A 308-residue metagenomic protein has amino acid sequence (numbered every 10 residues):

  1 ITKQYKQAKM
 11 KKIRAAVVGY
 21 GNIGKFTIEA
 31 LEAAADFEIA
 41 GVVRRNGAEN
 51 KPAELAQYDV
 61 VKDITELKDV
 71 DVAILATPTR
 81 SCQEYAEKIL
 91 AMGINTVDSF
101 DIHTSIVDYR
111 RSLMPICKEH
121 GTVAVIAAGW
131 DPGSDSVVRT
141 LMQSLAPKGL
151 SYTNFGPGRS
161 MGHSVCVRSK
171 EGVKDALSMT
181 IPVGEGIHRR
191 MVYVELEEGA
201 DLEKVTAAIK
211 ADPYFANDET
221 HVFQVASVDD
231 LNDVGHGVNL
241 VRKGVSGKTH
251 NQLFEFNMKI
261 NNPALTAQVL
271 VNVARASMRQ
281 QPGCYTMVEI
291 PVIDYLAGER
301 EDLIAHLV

Functional and structural regions predicted by a protein language model:
I1-K9: N-terminal amphipathic/basic-hydrophobic helices that include classical n-h-c signal peptides and signal-anchor
R14, K25-F26, A33-I64, G158-A276 (+1 more regions): C-terminal substrate-binding/catalytic lobe of Rossmann-fold NAD(P)-dependent oxidoreductases
Y20-G21: Glycine-rich Rossmann-fold phosphate-binding loop(s) that bind the pyrophosphate of adenine dinucleotide cofactors
G24-K25, C82: N-terminal Rossmann-fold NAD(P) dinucleotide-binding loop
D69-A91, H103-V107: Beta-loop-alpha module in the N-terminal Rossmann-like domain of NAD(P)-dependent dehydrogenases, especially those
F100-A124: Rossmann-fold NAD(P)-binding glycine/threonine-rich loop
S134-N154, G162-C166, K170: Rossmann-like NAD(P)H-binding beta-loop-alpha module
S277-V308: C-terminal helix-rich "cap/oligomerization" subdomain common to oxidoreductases
